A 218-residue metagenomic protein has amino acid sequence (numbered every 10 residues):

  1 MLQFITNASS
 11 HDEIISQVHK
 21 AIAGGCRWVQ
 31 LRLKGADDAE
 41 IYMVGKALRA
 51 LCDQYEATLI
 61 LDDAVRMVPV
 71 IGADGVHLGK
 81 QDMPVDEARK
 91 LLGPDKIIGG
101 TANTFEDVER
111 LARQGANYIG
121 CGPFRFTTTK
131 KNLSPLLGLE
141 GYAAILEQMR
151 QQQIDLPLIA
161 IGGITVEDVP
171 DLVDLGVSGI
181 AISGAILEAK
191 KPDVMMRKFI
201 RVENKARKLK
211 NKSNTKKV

Functional and structural regions predicted by a protein language model:
M1-M83, K90-N117, S134, A144-E147 (+6 more regions): Conserved N-terminal beta1-alpha1 strand-loop-helix module at the mouth
W28-R32, G120-T128, I180-S183: Short beta-strands and strand-loop turn motifs
K130-N132: A short acidic, glycine-rich active-site loop that binds or catalyzes chemistry on phosphate/adenosine moieties
L139-A143: Conserved acetyl-CoA-binding loop-helix of GNAT-fold acetyltransferases
